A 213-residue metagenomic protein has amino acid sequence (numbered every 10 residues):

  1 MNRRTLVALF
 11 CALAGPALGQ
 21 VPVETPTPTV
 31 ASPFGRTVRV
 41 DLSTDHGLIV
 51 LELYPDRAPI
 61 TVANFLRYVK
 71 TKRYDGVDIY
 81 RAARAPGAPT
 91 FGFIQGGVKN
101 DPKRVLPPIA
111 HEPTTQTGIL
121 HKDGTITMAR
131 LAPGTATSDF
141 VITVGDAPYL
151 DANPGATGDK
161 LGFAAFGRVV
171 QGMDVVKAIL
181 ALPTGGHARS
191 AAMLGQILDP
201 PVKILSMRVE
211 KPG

Functional and structural regions predicted by a protein language model:
N2-V7: N-terminal export leaders
A14-G15: N-terminal signal peptide c-region/cleavage motif recognized by signal peptidases
L18-G213: Cyclophilin-like peptidyl-prolyl cis-trans isomerases
